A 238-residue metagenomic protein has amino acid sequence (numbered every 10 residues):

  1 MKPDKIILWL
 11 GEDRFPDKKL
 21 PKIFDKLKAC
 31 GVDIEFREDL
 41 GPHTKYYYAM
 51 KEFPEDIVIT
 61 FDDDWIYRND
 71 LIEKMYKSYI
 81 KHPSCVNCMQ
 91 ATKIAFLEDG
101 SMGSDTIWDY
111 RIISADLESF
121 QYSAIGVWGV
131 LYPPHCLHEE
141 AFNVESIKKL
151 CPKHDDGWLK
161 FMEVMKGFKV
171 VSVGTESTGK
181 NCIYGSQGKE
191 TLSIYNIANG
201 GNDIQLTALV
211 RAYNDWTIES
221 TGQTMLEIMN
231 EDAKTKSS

Functional and structural regions predicted by a protein language model:
I7-D56: Active-site-proximal specificity loops/subdomain of glycosyltransferases
W9-R14, T92-I94, E176-S177: Short beta-alpha junction loops
A49-M50, I66-S146: Conserved catalytic core of nucleotide-sugar-dependent glycosyltransferases
P54-D56, P83, F168: Short coil/turn segments at beta-strand junctions that form active-site/ligand-binding loops
E55-I66: Short beta-strand-to-loop acidic/aromatic patch adjacent to the donor-nucleotide binding site
E145-S238: C-terminal catalytic/acceptor-binding lobe
